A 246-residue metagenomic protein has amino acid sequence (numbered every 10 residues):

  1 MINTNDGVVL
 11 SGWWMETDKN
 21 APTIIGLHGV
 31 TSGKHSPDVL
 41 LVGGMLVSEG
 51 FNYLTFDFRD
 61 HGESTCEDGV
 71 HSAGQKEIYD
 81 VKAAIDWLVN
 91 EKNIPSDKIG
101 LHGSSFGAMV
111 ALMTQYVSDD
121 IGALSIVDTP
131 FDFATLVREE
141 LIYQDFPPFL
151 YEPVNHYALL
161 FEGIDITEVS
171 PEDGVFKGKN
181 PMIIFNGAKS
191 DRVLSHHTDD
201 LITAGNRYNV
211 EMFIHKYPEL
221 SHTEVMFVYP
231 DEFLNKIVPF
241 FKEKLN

Functional and structural regions predicted by a protein language model:
M1-K19: N-terminal cap/lid segment of alpha/beta-hydrolase-fold proteins
A21-G29: Short beta-strand element of the alpha/beta-hydrolase
G43-T65: Conserved alpha/beta-hydrolase
H71-K92: Alpha/beta-hydrolase active-site loop
M113-I164: Hydrolase active-site cap/lid region
G178, I184-G187: Short beta-strand/loop motif that positions the catalytic acidic residue of the alpha/beta-hydrolase fold
D191-H197: Conserved alpha/beta-hydrolase "acid-adjacent" motif
L220-D231: Catalytic histidine-centered segment of alpha/beta-hydrolase-like enzymes
